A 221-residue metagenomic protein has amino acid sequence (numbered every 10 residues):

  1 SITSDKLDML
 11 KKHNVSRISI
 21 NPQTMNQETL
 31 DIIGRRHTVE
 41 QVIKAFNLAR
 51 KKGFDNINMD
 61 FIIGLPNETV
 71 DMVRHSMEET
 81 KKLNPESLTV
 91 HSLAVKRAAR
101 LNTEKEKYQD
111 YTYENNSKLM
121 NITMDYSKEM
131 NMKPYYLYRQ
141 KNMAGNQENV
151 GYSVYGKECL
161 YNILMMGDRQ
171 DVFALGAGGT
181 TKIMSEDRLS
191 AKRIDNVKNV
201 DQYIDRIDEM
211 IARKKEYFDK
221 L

Functional and structural regions predicted by a protein language model:
S1-T123: Conserved non-cysteine loop/helix-boundary elements of the Radical SAM core domain that shape
D5-D8, D31, D55, D71 (+9 more regions): Acidic-enriched, low-complexity/disordered segments with a strong bias for Aspartate over Glutamate
M9, H13, R17, A49 (+4 more regions): A broadly tuned preference for mixed-charge, low-complexity surface segments
Q23, I62, Y138, G176-G178: Anionic group-transfer/hydrolysis microenvironments
L30-D31, K51-M59, S92-R97, I122-N131 (+3 more regions): Low-complexity, flexible helical/coil segments
A94, K141, G179: Glycine-rich beta-alpha junction loops
A98-L175: A C-terminal junction/extension of Radical SAM enzymes
G151-L221: Radical SAM enzyme core and accessory elements
